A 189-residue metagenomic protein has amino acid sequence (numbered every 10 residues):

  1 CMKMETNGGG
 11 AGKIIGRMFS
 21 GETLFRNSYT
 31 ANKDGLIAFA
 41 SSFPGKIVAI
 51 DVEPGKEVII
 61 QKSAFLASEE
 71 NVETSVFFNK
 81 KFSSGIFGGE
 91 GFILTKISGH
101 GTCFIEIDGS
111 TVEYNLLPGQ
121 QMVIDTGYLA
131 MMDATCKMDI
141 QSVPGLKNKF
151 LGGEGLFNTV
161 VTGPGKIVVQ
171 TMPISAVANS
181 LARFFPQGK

Functional and structural regions predicted by a protein language model:
C1-K189: Phosphate/adenylate-binding glycine loop and adjacent helical scaffold
